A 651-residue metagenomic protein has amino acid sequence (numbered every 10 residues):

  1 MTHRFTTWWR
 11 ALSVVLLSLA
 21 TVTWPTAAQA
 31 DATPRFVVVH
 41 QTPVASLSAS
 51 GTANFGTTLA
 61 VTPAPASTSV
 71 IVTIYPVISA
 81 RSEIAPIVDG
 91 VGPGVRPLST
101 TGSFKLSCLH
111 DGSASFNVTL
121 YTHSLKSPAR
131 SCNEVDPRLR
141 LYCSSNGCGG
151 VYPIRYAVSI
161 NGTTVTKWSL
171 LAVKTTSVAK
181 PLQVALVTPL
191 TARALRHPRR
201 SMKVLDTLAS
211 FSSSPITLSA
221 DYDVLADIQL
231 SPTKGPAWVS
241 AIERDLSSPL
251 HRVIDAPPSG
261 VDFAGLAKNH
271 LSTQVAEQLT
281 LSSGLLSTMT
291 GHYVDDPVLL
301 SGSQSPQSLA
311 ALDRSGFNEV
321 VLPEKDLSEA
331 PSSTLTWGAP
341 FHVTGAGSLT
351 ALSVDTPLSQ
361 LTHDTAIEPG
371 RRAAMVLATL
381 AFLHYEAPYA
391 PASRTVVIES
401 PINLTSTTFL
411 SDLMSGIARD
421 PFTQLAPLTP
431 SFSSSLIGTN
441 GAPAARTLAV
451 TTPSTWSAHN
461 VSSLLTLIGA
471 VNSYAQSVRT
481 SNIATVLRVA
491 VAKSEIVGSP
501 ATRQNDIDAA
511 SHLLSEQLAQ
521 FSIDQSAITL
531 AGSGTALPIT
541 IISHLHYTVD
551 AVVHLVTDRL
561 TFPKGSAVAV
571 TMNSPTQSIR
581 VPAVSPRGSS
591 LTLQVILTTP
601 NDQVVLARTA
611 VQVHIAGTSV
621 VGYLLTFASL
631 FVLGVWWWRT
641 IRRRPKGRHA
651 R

Functional and structural regions predicted by a protein language model:
F36-I78, T529-P538: Contiguous beta-strand segments within globular domains
G56-A60, S210, G284-T290, G302-N318 (+2 more regions): Catalytic grooves of carbohydrate-active enzymes
P93-L141, P563-G588: Intrinsically disordered, low-complexity Pro/Gly/Ser/Thr-rich segments with frequent PxxP/GP/PP motifs and embedded
C108-A185, H197-K203: Extended acidic/polar, glycine-enriched regions that form or flank non-catalytic beta-rich accessory modules
T163-S248, R252, I398: Active-site beta->alpha N-cap acidic-glycine motif
N482-T485, V497-S619: Membrane-proximal extracellular "stem/stalk" segments of glycoproteins immediately N-terminal to a transmembrane helix
S629-R643: Alpha-helical transmembrane segments
P645-R651: Cytoplasmic C-terminal tails of single-pass
